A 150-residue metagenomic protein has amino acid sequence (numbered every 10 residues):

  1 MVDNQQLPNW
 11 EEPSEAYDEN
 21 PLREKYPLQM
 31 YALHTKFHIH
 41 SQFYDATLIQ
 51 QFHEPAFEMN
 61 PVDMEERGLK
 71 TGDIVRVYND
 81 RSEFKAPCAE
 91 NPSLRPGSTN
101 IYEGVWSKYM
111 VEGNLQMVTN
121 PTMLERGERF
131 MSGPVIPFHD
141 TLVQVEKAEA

Functional and structural regions predicted by a protein language model:
M1-T47: Long, low-complexity segments enriched in small/aliphatic residues
S41-F43, T47-E58, V62-A150: Long, contiguous, secondary-structure-rich segments that constitute the structural scaffold of globular domains
